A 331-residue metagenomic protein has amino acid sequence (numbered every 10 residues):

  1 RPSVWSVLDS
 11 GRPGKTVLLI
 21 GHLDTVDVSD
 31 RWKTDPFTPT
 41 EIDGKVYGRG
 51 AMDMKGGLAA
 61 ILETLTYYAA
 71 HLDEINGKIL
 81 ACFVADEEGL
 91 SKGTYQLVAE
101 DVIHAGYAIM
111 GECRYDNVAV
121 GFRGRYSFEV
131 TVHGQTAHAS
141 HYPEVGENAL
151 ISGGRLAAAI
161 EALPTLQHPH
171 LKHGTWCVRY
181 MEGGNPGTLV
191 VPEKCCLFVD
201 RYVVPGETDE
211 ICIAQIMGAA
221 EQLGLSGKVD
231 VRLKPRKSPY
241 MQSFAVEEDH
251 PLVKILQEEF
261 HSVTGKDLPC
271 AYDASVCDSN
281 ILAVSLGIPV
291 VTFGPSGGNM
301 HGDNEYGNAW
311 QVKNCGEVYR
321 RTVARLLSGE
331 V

Functional and structural regions predicted by a protein language model:
R1-V46, A70, E74-I75, S279: Acidic/His- and Gly-rich active-site-bordering loop/insert found across diverse amide/peptide-bond hydrolases
T16-L18, V46, H104-M110, E129 (+1 more regions): Short glycine-aspartate micro-motif
I20-G21, C82-V84, A108-E112, T131-H133 (+1 more regions): Short beta-strand segments
V26-I42, A105, V120-V132, E258 (+1 more regions): Acidic-glycine-rich active-site phosphate/pyrophosphate-binding loop
K45-A60, H138: Glycine/serine-rich anion-binding loops at beta->alpha junctions that coordinate negatively charged ligand groups
M54-S127, V331: Acidic/histidine-rich catalytic neighborhood of metal-dependent amide-processing enzymes
V120, E129-V331: Metal-dependent amide/peptide-bond hydrolase catalytic core, centered on the "pita-bread" metallohydrolase fold
